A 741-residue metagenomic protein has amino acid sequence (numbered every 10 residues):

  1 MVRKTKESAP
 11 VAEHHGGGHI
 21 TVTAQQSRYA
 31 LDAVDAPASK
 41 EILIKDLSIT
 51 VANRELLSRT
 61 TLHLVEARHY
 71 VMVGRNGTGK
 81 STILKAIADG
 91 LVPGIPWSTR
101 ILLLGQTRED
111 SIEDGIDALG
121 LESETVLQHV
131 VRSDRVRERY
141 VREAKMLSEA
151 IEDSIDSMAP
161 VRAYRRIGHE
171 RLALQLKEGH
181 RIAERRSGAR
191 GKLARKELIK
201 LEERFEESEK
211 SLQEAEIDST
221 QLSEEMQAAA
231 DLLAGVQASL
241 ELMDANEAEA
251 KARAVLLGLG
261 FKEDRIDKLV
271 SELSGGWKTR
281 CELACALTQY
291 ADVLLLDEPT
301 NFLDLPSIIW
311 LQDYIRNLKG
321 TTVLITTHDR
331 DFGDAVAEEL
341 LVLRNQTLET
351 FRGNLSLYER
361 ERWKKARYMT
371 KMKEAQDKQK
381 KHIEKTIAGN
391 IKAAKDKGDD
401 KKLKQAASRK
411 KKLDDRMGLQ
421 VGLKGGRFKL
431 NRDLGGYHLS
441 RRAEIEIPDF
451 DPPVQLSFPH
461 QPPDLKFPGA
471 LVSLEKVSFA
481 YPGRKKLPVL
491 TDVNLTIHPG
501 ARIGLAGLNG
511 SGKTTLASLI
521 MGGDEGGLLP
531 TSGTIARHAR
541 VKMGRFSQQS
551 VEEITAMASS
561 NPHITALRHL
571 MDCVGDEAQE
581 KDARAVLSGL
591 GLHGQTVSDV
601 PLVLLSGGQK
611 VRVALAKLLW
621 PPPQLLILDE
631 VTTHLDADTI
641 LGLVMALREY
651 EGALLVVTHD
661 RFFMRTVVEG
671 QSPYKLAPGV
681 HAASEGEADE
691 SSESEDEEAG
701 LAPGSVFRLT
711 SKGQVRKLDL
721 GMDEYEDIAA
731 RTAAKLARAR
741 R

Functional and structural regions predicted by a protein language model:
M1-M369, L456-R741: ABC ATP-binding cassette signature C-motif
S157, A393-D396, L419-Q420: Hydrophobic alpha-helical membrane-spanning segments
A245, D396-D399, G422, G483: Alpha-helix boundary/capping and short turn/kink residues
A284, T386, D415, L434 (+4 more regions): Short alpha-helix boundary/capping motifs
E298, G418-G426: Extended amphipathic alpha-helical segments
R367-N390, A394-K411, K424-R442, D723-R741: ABC ATPase nucleotide-binding domains
K411, D415-M417: Structured, non-catalytic alpha/beta "coupling" segments that mediate domain-domain communication and provide generic
L430-A470, F479-A480: Charge-dense, low-complexity intrinsically disordered regions
